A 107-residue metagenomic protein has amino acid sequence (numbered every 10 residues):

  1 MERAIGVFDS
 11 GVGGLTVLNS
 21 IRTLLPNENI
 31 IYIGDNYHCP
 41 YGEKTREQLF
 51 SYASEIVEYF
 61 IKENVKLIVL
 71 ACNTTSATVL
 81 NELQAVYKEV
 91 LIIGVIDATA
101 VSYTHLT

Functional and structural regions predicted by a protein language model:
M1, Y37-H38, L80-A85: A generic short-segment signal for beta-strand/edge and adjacent turn/coil regions
E2-I56: N-terminal glycine-rich anion-binding loop in soluble enzyme alpha/beta folds
I5-G6, I68-L70: Short glycine-rich or small-residue beta-strand-to-loop segments that form or flank ligand, phosphate, metal/Fe-S
G11-G14, N73-A77: Gly/Ser/Thr-rich loops at beta-strand to alpha-helix junctions that form or flank small-molecule/cofactor-binding
V69, T75-S102: Glycine/small-residue-rich loop that forms an oxyanion/phosphate-binding "nest" at active or ligand-binding sites
T104-T107: Conserved small/polar residues in nucleotide/adenosyl-binding loops
